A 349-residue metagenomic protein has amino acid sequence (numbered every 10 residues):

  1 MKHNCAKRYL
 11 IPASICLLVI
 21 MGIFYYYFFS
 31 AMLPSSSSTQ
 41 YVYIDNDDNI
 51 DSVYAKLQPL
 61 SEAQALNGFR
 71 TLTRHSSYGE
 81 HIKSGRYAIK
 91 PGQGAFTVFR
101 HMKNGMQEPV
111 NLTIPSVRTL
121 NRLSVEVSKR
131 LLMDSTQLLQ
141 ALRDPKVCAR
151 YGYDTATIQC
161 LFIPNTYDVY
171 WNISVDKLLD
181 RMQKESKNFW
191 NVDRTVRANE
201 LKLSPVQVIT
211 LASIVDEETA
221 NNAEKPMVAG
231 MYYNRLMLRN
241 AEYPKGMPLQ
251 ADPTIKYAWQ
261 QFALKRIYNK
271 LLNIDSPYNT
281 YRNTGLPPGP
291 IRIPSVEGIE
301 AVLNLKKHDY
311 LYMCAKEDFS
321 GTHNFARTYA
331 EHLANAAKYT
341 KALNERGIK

Functional and structural regions predicted by a protein language model:
M1-P12, T39-N46, A55-A65, Y87 (+4 more regions): Intrinsic structural disorder
K2-T39: N-terminal type II signal-anchor transmembrane helix that functions as the membrane-insertion/stop-transfer segment
P12-L17, P59-S61, S84-R86, Q137-L142 (+2 more regions): N-terminal start-of-chain detector that recognizes signal peptides and the immediate post-cleavage beginning
Y25-D193: Signal peptide-directed extracytoplasmic domains
V125, L132-T136, V147-K349: Bacterial extracytoplasmic/cell-wall-associated proteins, especially those involved in peptidoglycan
